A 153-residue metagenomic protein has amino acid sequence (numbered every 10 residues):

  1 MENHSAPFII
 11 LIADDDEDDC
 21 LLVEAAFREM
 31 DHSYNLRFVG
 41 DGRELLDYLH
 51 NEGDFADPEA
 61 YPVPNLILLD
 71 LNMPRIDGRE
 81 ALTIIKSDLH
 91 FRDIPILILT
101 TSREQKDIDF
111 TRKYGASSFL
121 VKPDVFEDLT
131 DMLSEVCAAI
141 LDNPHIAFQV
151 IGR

Functional and structural regions predicted by a protein language model:
M1-L11, E17-N35, R43-L46, H50 (+2 more regions): Non-catalytic signal-transmission and effector/linker regions of two-component phosphorelay proteins
F38, R75-I76: Residue-level signal for the "D+5" position in two-component response regulator receiver
P58-P62, K86-D93, Y114: Conserved phosphotransfer cores of two-component systems
L71-M73: Receiver (REC) domain active-site loop signature in two-component systems and cognate sites in sensor histidine kinases
S117: Short, glycine/charged-rich "phosphate-handling" switch motifs in NTP-dependent and phosphotransfer domains
K122: A Lys-centered signature of the CheY-like receiver
